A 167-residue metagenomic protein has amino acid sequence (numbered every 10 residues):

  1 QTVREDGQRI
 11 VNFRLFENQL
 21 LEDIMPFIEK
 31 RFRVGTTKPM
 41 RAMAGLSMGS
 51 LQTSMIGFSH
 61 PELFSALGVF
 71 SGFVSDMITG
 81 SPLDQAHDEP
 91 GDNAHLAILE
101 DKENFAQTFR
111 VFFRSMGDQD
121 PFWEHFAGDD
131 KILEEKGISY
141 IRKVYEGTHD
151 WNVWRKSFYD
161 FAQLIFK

Functional and structural regions predicted by a protein language model:
Q1-K167: Non-catalytic cap/lid and distal C-terminal segments of serine-dependent acyl enzymes
